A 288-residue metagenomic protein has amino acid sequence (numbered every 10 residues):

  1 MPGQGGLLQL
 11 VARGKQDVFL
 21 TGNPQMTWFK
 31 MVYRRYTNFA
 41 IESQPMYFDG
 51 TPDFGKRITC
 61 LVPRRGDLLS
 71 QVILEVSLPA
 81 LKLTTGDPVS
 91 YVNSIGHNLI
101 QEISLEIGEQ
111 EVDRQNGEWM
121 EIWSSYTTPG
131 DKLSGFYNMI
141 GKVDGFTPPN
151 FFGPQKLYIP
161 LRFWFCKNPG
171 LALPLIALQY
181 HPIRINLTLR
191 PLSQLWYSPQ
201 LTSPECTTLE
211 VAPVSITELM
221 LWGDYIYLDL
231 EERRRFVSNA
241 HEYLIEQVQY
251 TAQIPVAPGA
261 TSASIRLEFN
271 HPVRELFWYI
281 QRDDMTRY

Functional and structural regions predicted by a protein language model:
M1-Y288: Short, low-complexity Pro/Thr/Gly
